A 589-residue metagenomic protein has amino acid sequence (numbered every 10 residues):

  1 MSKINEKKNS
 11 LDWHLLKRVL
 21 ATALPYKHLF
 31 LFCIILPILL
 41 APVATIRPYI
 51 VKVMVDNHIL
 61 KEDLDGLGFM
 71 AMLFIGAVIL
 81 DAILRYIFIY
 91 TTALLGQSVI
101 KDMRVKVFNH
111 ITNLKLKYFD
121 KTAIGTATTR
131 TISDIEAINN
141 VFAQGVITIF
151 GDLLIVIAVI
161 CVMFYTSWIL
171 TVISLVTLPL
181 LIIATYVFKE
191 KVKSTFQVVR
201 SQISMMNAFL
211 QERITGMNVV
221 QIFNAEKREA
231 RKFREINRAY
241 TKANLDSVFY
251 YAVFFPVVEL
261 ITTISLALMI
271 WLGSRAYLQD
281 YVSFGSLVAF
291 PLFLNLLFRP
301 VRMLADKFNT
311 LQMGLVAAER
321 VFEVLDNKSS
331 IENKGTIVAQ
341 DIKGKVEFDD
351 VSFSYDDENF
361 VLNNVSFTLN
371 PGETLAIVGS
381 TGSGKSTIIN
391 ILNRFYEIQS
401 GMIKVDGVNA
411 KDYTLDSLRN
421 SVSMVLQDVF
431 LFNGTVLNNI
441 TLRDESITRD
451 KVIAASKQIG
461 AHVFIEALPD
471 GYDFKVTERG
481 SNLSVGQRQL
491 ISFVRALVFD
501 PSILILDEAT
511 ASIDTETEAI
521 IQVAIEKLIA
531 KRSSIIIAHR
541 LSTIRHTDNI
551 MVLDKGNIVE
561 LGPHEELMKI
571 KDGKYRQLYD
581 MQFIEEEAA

Functional and structural regions predicted by a protein language model:
M1-A44, I59-M70, F88-G96, N109 (+9 more regions): Membrane-integrated ABC transporters
S2-K8, K61, Q97, V105-T129 (+6 more regions): Short intracellular "coupling" helices and adjacent cytoplasmic loop segments at the cytosolic face of multi-pass
K17, H28-Y49, M70, F74 (+5 more regions): Alpha-helical segments in transporter systems
L20, P25-H28, L116-K117, S133-F142 (+7 more regions): An intracellular "coupling" helix at the cytosolic face of ABC transporter transmembrane type-1 domains
F30-I87, T91, F164-I169, L278-F284: Transmembrane helix-loop-helix hairpins at lipid-water interfaces of multipass membrane proteins, especially the type-1
R47-P48, K52, L80-I83, V146-K189 (+1 more regions): A hydrophobic transmembrane-helix motif
A225, F249, L266, L296-V324: Cytosolic ends of transmembrane helices, especially the final helix of ABC transmembrane type-1 domains
N333, A339-A589: ABC-type nucleotide-binding domain
